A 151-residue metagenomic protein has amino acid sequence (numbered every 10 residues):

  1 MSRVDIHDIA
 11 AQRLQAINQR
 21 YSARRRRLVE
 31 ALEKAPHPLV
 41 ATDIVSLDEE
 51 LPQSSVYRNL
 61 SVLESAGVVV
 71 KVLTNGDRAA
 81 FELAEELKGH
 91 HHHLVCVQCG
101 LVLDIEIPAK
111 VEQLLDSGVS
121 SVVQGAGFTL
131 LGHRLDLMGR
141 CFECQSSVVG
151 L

Functional and structural regions predicted by a protein language model:
V4-N18: Short, Lys/Arg-enriched N-terminal segment that forms or immediately precedes the first helix of a structured domain
Y21-A23, A35-V40: Short capping segments at the starts of secondary-structure elements
R26-A31: Pre-recognition alpha-helix immediately N-terminal to the DNA-recognition helix within helix-turn-helix or winged-helix
D43-L47: A short acidic, leucine-rich amphipathic alpha-helix
S55: Residues in the helix-turn-helix
L60-S61: Short, hydrophobic-biased segments on the C-terminal half of alpha helices that form "recognition helices"
A66-L151: Non-DNA-binding regulatory cores of transcription-related proteins, predominantly C-terminal effector-binding
